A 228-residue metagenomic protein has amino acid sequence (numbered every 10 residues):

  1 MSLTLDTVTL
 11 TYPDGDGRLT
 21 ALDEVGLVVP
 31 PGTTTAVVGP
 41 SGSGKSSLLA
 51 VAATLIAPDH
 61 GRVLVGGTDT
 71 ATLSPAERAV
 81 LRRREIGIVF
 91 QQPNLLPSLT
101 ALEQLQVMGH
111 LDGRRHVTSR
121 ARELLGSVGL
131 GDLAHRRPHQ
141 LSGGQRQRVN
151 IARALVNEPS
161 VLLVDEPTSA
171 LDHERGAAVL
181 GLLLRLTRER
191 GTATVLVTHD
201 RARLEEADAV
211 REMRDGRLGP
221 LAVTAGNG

Functional and structural regions predicted by a protein language model:
L19, T70-G87: ABC ATPase NBD coupling module
A53: Helix-to-loop junction immediately C-terminal to a conserved catalytic motif
G61-D69: Conserved ABC transporter NBD signature motif
L99-Q106: Short coil-to-helix segment of the ABC ATPase nucleotide-binding domain corresponding to the Q-loop/switch region
R137-L141, Q145-Q147: Conserved ABC ATPase signature
E158: Conserved catalytic motifs of ABC-family nucleotide-binding domains
L162-D165: Catalytic Walker B motif of ABC-type/P-loop ATPase nucleotide-binding domains
